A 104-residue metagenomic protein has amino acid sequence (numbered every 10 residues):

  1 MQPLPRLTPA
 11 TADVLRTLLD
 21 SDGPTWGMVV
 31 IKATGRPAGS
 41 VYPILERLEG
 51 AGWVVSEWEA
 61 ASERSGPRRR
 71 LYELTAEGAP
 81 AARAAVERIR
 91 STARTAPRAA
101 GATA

Functional and structural regions predicted by a protein language model:
Q2, E77-A104: Amphipathic alpha-helical dimerization/coiled-coil segments that flank or bridge DNA-binding/regulatory modules
Q2-Y42: N-terminal helix-turn-helix DNA-binding core of bacterial DNA-binding proteins
L15, L71-E73: Short aromatic/hydrophobic contact patches that present stacked aromatics for nucleic-acid/ligand binding
L45-E49: Short, hydrophobic-biased segments on the C-terminal half of alpha helices that form "recognition helices"
A51-S65, E73: Beta-hairpin "wing" of winged helix-turn-helix
R68: Exposed loop/turn and edge beta-strand positions of beta-sandwich/beta-sheet ligand-binding modules
